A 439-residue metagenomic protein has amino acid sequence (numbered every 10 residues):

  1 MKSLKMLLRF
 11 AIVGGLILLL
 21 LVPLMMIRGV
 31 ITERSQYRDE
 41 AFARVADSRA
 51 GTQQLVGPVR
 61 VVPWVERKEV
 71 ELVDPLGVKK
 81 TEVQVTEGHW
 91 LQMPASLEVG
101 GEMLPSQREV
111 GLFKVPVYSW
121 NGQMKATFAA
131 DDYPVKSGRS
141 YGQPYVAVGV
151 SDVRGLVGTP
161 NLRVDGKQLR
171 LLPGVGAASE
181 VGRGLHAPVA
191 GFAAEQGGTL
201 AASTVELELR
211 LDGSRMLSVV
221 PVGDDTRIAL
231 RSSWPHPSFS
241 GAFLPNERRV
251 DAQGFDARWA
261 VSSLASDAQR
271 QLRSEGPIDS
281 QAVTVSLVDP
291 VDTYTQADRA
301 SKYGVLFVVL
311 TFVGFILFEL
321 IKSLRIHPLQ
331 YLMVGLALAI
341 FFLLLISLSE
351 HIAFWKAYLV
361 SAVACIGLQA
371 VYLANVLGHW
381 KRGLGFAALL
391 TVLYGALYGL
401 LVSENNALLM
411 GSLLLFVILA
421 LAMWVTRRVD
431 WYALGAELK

Functional and structural regions predicted by a protein language model:
K2-G29, E33: Hydrophobic alpha-helical transmembrane signal-anchor segments
L24-R28, P290-S301, G399, S403: Glycine- and acidic
I27-G51: Alpha-helical transmembrane signal-anchor/signal-peptide segments
Q36, E40, D47, V61 (+1 more regions): Soluble non-transmembrane domains of integral membrane proteins
A46-E71: Short extracytoplasmic
E275-V308, H327-P328: Cytosolic-side membrane-insertion boundary helix
V305-K439: Generic detector of multi-pass transmembrane helix bundles and their immediately adjacent loops in polytopic membrane
